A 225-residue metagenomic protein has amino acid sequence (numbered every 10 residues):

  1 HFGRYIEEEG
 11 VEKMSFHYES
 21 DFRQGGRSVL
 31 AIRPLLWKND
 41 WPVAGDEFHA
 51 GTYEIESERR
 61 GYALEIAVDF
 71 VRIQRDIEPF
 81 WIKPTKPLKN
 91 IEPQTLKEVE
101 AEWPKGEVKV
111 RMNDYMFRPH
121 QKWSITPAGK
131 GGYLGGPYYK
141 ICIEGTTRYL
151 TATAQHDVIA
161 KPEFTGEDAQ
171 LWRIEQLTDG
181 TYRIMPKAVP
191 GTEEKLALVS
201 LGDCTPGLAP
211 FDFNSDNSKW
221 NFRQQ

Functional and structural regions predicted by a protein language model:
H1-F70, R75-P79, K83-Q94, D114-K130 (+4 more regions): Carbohydrate-active catalytic/glycan-binding domains of CAZyme proteins, especially the secreted or lumenal ectodomains
L35, E58-P84, L88-G106, I141-H156 (+1 more regions): A structural signal for the beta-strand cores of small, secreted beta-rich domains
V99, F164, I174, A188-V189 (+1 more regions): Tandem-repeat/low-complexity and Cys-motif detector
Y182-Q225: Terminal recognition/anchoring or ligand-binding modules at protein termini
